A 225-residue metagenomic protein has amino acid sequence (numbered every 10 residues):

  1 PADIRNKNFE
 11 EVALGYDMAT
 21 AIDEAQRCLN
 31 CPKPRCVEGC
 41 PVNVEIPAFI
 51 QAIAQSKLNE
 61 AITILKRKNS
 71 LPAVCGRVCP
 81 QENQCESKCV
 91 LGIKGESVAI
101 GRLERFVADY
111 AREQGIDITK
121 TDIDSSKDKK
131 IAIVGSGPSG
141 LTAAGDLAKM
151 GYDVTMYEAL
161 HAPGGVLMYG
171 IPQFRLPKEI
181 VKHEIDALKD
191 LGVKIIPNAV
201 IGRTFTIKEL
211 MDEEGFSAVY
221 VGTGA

Functional and structural regions predicted by a protein language model:
P1-K130, K178, F216-A225: Ferredoxin-type iron-sulfur electron-transfer modules and their immediate structural context
A2-L14, N43-Q55, I64-K66, K88 (+3 more regions): Beta1-alpha1 glycine-rich phosphate/pyrophosphate-binding loop at the start of Rossmann-like nucleotide-binding domains
E60, S125, K129-V134, K182-A225: Feature captures the FAD/FMN-dependent oxidoreductase FAD-binding
C79, D146, E209-L210: A general structural signal for stabilizing positions within well-ordered secondary structure
